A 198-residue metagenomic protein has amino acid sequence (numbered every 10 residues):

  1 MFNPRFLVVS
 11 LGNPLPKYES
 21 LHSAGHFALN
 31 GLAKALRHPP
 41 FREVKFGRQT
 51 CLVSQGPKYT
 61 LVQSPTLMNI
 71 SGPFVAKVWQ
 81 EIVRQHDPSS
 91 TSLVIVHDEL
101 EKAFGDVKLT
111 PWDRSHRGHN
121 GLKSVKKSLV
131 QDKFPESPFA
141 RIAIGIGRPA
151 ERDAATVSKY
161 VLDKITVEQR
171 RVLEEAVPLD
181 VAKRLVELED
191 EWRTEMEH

Functional and structural regions predicted by a protein language model:
F2-W112, K123, K127-E136, V167 (+1 more regions): Nucleotide and nucleotide-moiety/phosphate-recognizing core
S115-L179: Conserved core of the sugar-phosphate nucleotidyltransferase
E195-H198: C-terminal accessory segment of soluble enzyme catalytic cores
